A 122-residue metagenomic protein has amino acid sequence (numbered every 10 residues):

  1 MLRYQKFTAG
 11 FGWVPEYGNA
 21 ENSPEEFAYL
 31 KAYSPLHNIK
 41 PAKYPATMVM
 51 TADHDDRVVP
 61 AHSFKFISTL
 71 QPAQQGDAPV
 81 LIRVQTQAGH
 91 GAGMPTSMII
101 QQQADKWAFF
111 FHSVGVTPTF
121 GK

Functional and structural regions predicted by a protein language model:
M1-K122: Active-site-proximal cap/loop segments of hydrolase catalytic domains
